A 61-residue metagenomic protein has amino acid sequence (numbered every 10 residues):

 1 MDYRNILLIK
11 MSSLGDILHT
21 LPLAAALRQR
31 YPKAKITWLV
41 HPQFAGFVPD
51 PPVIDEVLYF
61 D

Functional and structural regions predicted by a protein language model:
M1-D61: Catalytic machinery of carbohydrate-active enzymes, primarily nucleotide-sugar-dependent glycosyltransferases
